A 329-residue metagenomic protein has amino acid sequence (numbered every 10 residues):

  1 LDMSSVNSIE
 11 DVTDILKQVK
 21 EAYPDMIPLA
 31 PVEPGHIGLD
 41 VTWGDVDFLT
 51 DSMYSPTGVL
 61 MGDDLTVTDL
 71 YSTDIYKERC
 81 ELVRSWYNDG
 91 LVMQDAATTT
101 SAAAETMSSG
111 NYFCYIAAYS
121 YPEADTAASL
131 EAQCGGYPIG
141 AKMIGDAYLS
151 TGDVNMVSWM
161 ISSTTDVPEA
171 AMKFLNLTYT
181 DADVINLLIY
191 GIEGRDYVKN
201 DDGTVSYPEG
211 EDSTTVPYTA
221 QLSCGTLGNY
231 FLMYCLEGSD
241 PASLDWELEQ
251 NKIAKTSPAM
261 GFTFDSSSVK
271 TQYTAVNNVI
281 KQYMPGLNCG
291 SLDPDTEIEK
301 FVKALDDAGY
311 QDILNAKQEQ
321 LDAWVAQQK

Functional and structural regions predicted by a protein language model:
L1-K329: Extracytoplasmic/secretory soluble proteins
